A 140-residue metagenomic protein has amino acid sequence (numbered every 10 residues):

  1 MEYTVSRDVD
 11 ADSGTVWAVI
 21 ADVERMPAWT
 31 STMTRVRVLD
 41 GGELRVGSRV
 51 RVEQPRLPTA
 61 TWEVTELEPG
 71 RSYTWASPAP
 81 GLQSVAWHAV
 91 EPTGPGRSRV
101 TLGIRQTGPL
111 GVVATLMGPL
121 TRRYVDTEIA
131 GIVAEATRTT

Functional and structural regions predicted by a protein language model:
M1-D40, R138: Hydrophobic ligand-binding cavity/cleft-lining segments
T4-D8, T59-T61, V85-W87: Well-ordered beta-strand positions in beta-sheet-rich domains
D8, T65-E68, E91-P92: Well-ordered beta-strand positions
A11, A28, T59, R123-T127: Generic recognition of short, well-ordered alpha-helical interface segments
A11, D40, R56, P92 (+1 more regions): Non-catalytic surface loops within mature trypsin-like serine protease
T15, A28, A60-W62, T74 (+2 more regions): Short acidic, gly/pro-rich beta-turn/loop elements at beta-sheet edges and active-site/ligand-binding grooves
R37-L82, R99, T127, G131-T140: Glycine-rich portal/gate segments that line the openings of hydrophobic small-molecule binding cavities
A76-T127, I132-A134: Beta-strand/loop substructures that line and gate deep hydrophobic ligand-binding cavities in soluble
